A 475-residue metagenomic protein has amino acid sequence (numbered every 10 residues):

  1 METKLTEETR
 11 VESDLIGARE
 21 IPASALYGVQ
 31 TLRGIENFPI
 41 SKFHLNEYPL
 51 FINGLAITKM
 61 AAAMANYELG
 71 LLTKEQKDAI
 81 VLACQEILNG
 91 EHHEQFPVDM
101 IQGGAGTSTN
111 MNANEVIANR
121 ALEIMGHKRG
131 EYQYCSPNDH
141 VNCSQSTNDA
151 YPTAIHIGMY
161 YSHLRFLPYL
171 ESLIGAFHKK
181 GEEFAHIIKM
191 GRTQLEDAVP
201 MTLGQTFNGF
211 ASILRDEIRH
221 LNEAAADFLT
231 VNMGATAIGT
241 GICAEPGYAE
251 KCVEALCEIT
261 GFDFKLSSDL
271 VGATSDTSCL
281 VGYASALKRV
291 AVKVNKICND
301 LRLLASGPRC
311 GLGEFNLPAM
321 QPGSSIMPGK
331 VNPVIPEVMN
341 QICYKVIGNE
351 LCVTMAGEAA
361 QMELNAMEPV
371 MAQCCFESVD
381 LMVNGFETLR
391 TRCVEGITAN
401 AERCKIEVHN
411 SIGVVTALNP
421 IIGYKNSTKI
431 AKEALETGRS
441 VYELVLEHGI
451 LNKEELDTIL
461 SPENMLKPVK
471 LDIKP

Functional and structural regions predicted by a protein language model:
M1-P475: Conserved, well-structured ligand/cofactor-binding cores
